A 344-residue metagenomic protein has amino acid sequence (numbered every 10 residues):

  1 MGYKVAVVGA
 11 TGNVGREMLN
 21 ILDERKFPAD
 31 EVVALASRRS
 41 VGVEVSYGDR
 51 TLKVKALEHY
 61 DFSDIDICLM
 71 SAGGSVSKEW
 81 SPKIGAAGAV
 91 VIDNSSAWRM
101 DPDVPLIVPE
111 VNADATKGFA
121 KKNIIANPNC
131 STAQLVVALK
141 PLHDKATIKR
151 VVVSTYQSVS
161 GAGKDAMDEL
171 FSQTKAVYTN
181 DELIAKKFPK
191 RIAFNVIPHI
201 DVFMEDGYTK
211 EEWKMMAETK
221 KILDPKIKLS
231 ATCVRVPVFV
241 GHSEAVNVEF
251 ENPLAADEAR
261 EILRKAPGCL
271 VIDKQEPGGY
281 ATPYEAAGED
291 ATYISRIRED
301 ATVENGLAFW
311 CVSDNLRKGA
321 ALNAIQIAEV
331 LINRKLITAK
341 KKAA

Functional and structural regions predicted by a protein language model:
M1-I192, K228, A256, E261 (+7 more regions): N-terminal Rossmann-like NAD(P) cofactor-binding subdomain of oxidoreductases, focused on the glycine-rich
R39, V240-S243, G288: A short, glycine/Asx- and small/polar-enriched loop/turn that sits immediately N-terminal to a beta-strand
N123-Q134, G207-M216, K221, G319-N323: A glycine-rich, Thr/Ser-enriched phosphate-binding loop motif common to dinucleotide/cofactor-binding enzymes
Y178-L183, K214-E218, L229-V234, A245 (+1 more regions): Glycine-rich, charged/polar anion/phosphate-binding loops that engage phosphate groups from diverse ligands
A193-F239: Oxyanion-binding "anion nests"
A231-T232, P237-P267: Internal helical hairpin/lid segments
R235-P237, S313-K318: Glycine-rich phosphate/pyrophosphate-binding beta-alpha loops
P267-G288: Conserved PLP cofactor-binding pocket of PLP-dependent enzymes
